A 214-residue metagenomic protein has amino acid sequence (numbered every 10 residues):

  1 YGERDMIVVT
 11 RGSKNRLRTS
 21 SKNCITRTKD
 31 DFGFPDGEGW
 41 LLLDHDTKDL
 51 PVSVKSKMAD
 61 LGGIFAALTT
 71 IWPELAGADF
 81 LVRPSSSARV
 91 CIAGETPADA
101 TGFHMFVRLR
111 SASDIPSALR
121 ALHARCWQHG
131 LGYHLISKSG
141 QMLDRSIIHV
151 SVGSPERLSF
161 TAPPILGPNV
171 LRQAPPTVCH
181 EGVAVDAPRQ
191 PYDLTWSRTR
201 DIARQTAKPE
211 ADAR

Functional and structural regions predicted by a protein language model:
Y1, C126-R214: Catalytic "initiation/cleavage/transfer" segments centered on a nucleophilic residue and adjacent nucleic-acid-engaging
Y1-F103, V107-H129, A213: Signature for HUH/AEP ssDNA processing cores
